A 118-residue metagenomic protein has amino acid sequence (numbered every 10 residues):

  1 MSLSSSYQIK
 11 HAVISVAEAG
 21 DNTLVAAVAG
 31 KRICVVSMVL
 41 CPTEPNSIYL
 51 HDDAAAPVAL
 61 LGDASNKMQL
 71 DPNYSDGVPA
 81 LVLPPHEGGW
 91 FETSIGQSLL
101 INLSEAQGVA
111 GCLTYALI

Functional and structural regions predicted by a protein language model:
M1-I118: Beta-strand-centric surfaces of beta-sandwich/beta-rich domains
